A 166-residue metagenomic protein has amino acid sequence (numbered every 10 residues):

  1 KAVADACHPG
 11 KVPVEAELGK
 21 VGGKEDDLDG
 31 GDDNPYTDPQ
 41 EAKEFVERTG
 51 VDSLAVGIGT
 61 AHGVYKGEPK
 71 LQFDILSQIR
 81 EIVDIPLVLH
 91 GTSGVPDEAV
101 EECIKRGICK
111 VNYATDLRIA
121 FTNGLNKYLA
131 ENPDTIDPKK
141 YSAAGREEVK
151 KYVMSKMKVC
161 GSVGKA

Functional and structural regions predicted by a protein language model:
K1-I82, D97, E101-Y113, I119 (+3 more regions): Alpha/beta enzyme core
D32-P35, V111, T115, T135 (+1 more regions): Hydrophobic alpha-helical scaffolding
P86-D97: Glycine-rich beta-to-alpha transition loops that act as phosphate-gripper elements at the mouths of alpha/beta enzyme
N126-A166: Extended, intrinsically disordered, low-complexity segments
